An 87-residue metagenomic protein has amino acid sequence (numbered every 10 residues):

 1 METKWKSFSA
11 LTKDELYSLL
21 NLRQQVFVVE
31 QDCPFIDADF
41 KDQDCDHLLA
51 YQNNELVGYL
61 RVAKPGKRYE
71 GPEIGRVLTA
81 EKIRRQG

Functional and structural regions predicted by a protein language model:
M1-I36, D42-E55: Short amphipathic alpha-helix that is part of the acyltransferase structural core
D14, Y69, G87: Residues that form or flank phosphate/diphosphate-binding pockets in enzymes that use nucleotide phosphates
A38-F40, L78-T79: Juxtamembrane/interface motifs at transmembrane-helix termini
L49, E55-P65, G71-L78: Conserved beta-strand in the GNAT
A80-G87: Conserved glycine-rich acetyl-CoA-binding loop
